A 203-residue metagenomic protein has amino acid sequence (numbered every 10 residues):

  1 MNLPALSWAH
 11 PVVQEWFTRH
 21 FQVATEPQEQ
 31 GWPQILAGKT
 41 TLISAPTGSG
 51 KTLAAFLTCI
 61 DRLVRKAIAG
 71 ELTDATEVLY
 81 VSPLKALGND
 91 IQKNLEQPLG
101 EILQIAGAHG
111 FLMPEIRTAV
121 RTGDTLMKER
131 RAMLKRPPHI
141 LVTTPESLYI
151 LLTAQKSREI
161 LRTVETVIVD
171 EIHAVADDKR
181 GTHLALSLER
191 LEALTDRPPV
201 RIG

Functional and structural regions predicted by a protein language model:
M1-P4: Interdomain "pre-motor" coupling segment immediately N-terminal to P-loop NTPase/helicase cores
W8, Q14, H20-G203: Conserved P-loop/Walker A NTP-binding site and adjacent catalytic elements of P-loop NTPases
